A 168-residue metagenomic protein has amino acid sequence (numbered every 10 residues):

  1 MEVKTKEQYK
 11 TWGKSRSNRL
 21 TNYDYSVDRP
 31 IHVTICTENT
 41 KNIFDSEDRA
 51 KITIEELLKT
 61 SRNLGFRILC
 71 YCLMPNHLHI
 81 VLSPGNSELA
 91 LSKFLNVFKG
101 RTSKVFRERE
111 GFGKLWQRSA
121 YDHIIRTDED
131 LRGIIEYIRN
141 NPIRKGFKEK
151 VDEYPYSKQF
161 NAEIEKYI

Functional and structural regions predicted by a protein language model:
M1-I168: Short catalytic/metal-binding and nucleic-acid-binding patches
